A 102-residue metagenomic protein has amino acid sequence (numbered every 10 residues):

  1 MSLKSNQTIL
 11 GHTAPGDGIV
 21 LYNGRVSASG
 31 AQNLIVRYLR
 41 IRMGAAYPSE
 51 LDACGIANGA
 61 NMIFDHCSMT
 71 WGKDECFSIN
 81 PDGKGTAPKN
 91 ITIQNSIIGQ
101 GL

Functional and structural regions predicted by a protein language model:
M1-L10, D17-R37, M43-G59: Extracellular beta-strand-rich solenoid/capping regions of secreted or surface-exposed proteins that bind or remodel
Q7, L34, M62, E75 (+1 more regions): Residue-level detector of short, conserved catalytic/binding motifs and their immediate flanks
L10, D65, S78, Q94: Residue-level detector of conserved, well-ordered beta-strand and adjacent loop positions that form binding/recognition
T13, I97: Residues at the C-termini of beta-strands that transition into short coil/loop
L21-V26, Y47-I56, W71-P88, L102: Extracellular beta-strand/beta-solenoid scaffold signature
P88, T92-Q94: Carboxylate/His-rich catalytic cores and anion/metal-binding grooves
